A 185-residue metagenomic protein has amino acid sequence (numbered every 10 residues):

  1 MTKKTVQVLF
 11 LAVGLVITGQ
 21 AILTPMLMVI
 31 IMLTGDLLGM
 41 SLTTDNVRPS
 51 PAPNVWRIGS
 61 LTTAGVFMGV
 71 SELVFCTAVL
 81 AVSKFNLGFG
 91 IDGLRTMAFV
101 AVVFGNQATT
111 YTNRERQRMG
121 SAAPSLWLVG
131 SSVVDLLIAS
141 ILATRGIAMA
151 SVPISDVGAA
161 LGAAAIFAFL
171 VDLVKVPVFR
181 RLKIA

Functional and structural regions predicted by a protein language model:
M1-R118, L142-R145: Membrane-embedded transport module
F99-A185: C-terminal transmembrane module of polytopic membrane proteins
